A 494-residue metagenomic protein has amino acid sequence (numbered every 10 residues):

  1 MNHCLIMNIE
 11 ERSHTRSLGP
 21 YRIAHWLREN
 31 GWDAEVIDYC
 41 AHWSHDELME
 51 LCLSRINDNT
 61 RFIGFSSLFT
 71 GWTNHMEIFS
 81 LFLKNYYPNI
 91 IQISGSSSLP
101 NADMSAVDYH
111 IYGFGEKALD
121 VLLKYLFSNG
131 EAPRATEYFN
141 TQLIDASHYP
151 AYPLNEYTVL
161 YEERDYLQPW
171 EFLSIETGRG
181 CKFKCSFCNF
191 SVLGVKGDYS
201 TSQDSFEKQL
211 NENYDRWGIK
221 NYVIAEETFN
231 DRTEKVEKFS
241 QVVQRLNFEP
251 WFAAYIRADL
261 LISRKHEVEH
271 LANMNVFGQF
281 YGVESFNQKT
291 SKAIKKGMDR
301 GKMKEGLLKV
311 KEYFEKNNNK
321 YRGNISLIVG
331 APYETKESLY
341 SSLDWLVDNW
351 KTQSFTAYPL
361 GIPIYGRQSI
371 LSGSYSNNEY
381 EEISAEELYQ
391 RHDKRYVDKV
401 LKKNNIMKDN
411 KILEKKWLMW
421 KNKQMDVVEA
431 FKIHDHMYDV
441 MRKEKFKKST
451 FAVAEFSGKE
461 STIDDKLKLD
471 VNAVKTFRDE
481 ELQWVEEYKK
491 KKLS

Functional and structural regions predicted by a protein language model:
M1-I9, R28-E29, D33, H45-E50 (+4 more regions): Radical SAM enzyme core and accessory elements
M1-Q209, R216-G218: Acidic, low-complexity intrinsically disordered segments
C4, Q92, Y222, F252 (+3 more regions): Hydrophobic/aromatic residues located in beta-strands of well-ordered beta-sheets within soluble catalytic
K84-S94, E249-F252, K320-G323: Short beta-strand/loop segments at the ligand-binding rim of alpha/beta enzyme cores
S98-D103, F183, E234, K289-I294 (+4 more regions): Flexible glycine/acidic-rich beta-alpha junction loops that bind and position SAM and/or redox cofactors in anaerobic
D103-V121, H270-G278, L343-P359: Structural recognition of alpha->loop->beta junctions
P153-N319, V329: Radical SAM [4Fe-4S] cluster-binding motif and immediate context
E237-Q244, E334-T352: Short, electropositive alpha-helical surface patch
